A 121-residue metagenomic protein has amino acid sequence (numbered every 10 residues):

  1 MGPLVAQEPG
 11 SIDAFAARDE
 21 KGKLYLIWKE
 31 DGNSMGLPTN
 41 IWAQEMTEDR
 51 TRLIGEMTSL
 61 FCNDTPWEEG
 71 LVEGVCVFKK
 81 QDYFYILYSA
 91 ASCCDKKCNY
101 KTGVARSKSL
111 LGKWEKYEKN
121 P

Functional and structural regions predicted by a protein language model:
M1-P121: Carbohydrate-active catalytic/glycan-binding domains of CAZyme proteins, especially the secreted or lumenal ectodomains
